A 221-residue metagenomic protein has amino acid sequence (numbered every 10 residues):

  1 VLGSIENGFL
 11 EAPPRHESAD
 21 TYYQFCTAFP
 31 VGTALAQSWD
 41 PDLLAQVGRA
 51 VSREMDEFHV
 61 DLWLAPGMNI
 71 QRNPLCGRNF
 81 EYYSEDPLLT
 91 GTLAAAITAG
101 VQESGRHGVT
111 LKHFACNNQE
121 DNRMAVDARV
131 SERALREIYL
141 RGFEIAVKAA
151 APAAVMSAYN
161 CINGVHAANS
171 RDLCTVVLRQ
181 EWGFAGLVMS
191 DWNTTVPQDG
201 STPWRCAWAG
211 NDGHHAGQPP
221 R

Functional and structural regions predicted by a protein language model:
V1-R221: Glycoside hydrolase catalytic-domain context in secreted enzymes
